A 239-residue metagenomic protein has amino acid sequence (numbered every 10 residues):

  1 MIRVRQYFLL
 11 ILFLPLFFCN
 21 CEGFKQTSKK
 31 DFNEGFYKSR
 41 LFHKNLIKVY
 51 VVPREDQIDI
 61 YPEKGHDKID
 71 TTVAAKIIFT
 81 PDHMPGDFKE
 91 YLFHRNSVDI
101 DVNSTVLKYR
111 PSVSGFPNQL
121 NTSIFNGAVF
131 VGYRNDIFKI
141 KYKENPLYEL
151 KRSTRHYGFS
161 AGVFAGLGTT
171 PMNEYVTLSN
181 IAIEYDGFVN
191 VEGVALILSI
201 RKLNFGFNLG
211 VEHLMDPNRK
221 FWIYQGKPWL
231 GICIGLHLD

Functional and structural regions predicted by a protein language model:
I2-V106, R110: N-terminal leader/presequence regions that precede the main folded/catalytic core
K29, V194, R201-D239: Predominantly the C-terminal beta-signal and adjacent terminal strand-loop region of outer-membrane beta-barrel
D87-S97, I137-F159, L203: Short loop/turn motifs that connect adjacent beta-strands in outer-membrane beta-barrel proteins
N96-V98, N121-G127, Y157, D186-E192 (+1 more regions): Residues that define the transmembrane beta-barrel architecture of outer-membrane proteins
V98-V102, G127-V129, Y157-A165, F205-F207 (+1 more regions): Transmembrane beta-strands of outer-membrane beta-barrel proteins
S104-R110, N135-I137, A165-P171, I200-K202 (+2 more regions): Transmembrane beta-strands of outer-membrane beta-barrel pores
S112-P117, K143-E144, N173-N180, N218-W222: Outer-membrane beta-barrel translocator domains and adjoining extracellular loop/strand segments of Gram-negative
G158-N190, A195: Outer membrane beta-barrel transmembrane domains
